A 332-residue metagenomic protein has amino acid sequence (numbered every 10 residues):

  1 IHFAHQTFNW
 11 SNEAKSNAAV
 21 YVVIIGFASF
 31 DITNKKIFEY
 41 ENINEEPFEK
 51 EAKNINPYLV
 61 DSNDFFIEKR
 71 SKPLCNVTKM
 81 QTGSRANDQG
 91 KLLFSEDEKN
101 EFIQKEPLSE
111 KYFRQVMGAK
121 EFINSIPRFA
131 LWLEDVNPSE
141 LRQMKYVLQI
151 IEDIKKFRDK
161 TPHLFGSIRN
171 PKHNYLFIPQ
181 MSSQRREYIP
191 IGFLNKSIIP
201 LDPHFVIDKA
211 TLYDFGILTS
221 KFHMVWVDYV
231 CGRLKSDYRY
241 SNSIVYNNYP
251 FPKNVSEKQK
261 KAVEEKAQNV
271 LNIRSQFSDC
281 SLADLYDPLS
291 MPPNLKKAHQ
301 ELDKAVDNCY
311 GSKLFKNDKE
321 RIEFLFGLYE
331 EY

Functional and structural regions predicted by a protein language model:
I1-Q6, I25: Conserved Class I SAM-dependent methyltransferase catalytic core
Q6-S11, E41: Adenylate-forming
N9, L164-I168, K235, R239-V245 (+2 more regions): A glycine-rich phosphate-binding loop feature that marks nucleotide/adenosyl-phosphate handling sites
S11-A19: Class I S-adenosyl-L-methionine-dependent methyltransferase catalytic core
A18-V20, D284-L285: Acidic/histidine-rich catalytic neighborhood
A19-N34: Conserved beta strand-loop-helix elements of the APE1-like EEP
T33, I43-E265, N269: Polybasic, glycine- and aromatic-enriched phosphate-binding surface used to engage nucleic acids
K145-I154, P250-Y332: Non-catalytic DNA-recognition/assembly elements of restriction-modification systems
